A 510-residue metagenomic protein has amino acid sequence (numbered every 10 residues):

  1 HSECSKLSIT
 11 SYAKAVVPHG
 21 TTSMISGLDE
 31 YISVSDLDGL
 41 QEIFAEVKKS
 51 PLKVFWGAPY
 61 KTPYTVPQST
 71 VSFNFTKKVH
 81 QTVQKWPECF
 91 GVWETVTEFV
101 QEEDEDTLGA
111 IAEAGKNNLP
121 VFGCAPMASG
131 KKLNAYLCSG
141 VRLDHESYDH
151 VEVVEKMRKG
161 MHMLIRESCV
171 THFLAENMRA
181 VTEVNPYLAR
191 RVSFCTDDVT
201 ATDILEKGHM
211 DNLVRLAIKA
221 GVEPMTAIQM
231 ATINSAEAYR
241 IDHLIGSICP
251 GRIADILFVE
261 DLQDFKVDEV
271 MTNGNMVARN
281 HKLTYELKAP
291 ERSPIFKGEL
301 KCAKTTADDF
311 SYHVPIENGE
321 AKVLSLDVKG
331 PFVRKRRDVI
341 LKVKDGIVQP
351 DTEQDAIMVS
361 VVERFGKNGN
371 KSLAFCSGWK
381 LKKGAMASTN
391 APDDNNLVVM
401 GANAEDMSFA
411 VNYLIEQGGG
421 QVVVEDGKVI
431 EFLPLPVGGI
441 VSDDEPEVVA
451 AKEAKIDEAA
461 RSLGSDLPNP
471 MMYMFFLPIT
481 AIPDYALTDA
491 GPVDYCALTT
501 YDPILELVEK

Functional and structural regions predicted by a protein language model:
H1-A13: Di-metal (Zn2+ and/or Mg2+/Mn2+) metal-binding site signature of metallo-dependent hydrolases with the MBL/beta-CASP
H1-S2, L28-Y31, P59-Y60, T97 (+6 more regions): Short, ordered loop/turn segments at secondary-structure junctions
A13-P120, N185, I430-P434: Divalent-metal coordination cores built from histidine and acidic residues
V16, V47, A114-G115, Y136 (+3 more regions): A generic structural signal for well-ordered alpha-helical segments
G20, V92, K156, D197 (+3 more regions): Divalent metal-coordination and catalytic microenvironments
T22-M24, L52-F55, C89-W93, L119-F122 (+10 more regions): Structural motif
F73-W93, F99-I165, H172-F194, L205-K219 (+2 more regions): Histidine/acidic residue-rich metal-binding segments in metalloenzymes
L205-G221, M225-K510: Active-site microenvironment of metallo-dependent hydrolases
